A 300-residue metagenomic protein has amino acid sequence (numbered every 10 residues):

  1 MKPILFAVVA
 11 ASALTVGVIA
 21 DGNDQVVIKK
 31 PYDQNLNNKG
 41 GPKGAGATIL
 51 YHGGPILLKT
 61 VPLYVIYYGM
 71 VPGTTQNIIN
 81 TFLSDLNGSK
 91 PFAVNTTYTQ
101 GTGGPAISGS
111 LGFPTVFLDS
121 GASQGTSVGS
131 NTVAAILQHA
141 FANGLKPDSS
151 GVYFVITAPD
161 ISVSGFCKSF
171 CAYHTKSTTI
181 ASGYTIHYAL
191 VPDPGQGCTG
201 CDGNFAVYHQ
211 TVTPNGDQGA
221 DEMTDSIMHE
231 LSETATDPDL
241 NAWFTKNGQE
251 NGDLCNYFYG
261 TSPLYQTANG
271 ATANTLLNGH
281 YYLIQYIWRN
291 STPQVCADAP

Functional and structural regions predicted by a protein language model:
P3-G17: Cleavable N-terminal signal peptides of Sec/SRP-targeted secreted and luminal proteins
D21-A140: N-terminal carbohydrate-binding/catalytic regions of secreted carbohydrate-active enzymes
G53-P55, Y67-V71, T157-I161, P192-G195: Short, flexible loop/turn elements at secondary-structure junctions
K59-L63, D148-Y153, Y184-H187, A220: Loop/turn elements at helix/coil->beta-strand transitions in domains of secreted/extracellular proteins
S110-S177: Active-site-proximal segments of metallohydrolase catalytic domains
S169-D221, D237-P300: Metalloprotease/metallohydrolase-associated module, dominated by Zn2+-dependent proteases
D225-D237: Active-site recognition of the HExxH zinc-binding catalytic motif
